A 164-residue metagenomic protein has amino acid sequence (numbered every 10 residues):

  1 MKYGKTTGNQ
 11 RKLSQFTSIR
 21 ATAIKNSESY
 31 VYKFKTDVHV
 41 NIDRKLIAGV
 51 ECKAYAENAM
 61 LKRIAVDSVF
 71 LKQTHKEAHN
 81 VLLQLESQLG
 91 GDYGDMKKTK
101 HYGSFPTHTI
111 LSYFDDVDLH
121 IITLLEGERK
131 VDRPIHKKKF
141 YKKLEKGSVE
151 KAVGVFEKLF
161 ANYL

Functional and structural regions predicted by a protein language model:
M1-I24: Acidic-basic catalytic patches of nuclease active cores, encompassing PD-(D/E)XK and other metal-cofactor nuclease
V31-A48: Active-site beta-strand-loop-beta-strand hairpin of nuclease catalytic cores that positions key catalytic residues
G49-A54: Transmembrane beta-strand segments that form the barrel wall of outer-membrane beta-barrel proteins
Y55-V66, Y93: Active-site-adjacent loop/helix micro-motif of nuclease/hydrolase catalytic cores
V66-V69, K98-T99: Short, solvent-exposed amphipathic alpha-helical segments in soluble enzyme and RNA/protein-processing domains
F70-E77: Arginine/glycine-rich "motif VI" loop of SF2 helicases in the C-terminal RecA-like domain
E77, Q84-L164: C-terminal tail/extension regions appended to the core domain(s) of diverse proteins
